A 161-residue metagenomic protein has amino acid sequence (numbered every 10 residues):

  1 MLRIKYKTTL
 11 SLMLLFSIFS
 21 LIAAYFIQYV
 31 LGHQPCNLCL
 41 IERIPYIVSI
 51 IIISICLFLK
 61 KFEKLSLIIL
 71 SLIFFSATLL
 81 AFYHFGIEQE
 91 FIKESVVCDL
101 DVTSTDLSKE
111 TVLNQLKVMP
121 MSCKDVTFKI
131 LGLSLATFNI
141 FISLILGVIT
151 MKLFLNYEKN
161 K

Functional and structural regions predicted by a protein language model:
R3-L15, F58-T78, V148: Interfacial segments of alpha-helical transmembrane regions
F16-A23, S49-I52, I73-Y83, I142-I149: Membrane-embedded alpha-helical transmembrane segments of multi-pass integral membrane proteins
A23-Q28, S76-F91, K109: C-terminal TM-helix exit segments that contain a strictly Trp-centered aromatic cap at the helix terminus
V30-N37, G86-I87, K129: Membrane-interface helix caps and helix-loop-helix hairpins in membrane proteins
G32-R43, S66, V96-D99: Non-cytosolic membrane-interface motifs at loop->transmembrane helix junctions
S54-F62, M151-E158: Structural signal for the C-terminal ends of transmembrane alpha-helices and the immediately following loop
E90-S134: Extracytosolic (periplasmic/ER-lumenal) interhelical loops and adjacent juxtamembrane/interface segments of multi-pass
K117-K161: A hydrophobic membrane-anchoring alpha-helix module
